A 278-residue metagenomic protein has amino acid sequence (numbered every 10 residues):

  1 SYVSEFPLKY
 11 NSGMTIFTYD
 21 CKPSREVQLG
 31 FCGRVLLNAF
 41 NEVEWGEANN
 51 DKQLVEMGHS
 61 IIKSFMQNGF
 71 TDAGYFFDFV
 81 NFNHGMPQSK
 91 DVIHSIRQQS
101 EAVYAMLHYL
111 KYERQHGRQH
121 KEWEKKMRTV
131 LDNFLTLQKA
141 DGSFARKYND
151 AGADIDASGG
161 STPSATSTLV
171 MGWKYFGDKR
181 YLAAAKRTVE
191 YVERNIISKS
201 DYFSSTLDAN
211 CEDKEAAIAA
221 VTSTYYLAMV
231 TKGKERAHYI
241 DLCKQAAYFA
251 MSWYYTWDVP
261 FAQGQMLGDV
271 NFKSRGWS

Functional and structural regions predicted by a protein language model:
S1-G30, E56, S60, S64-F82 (+2 more regions): Low-complexity, Ser/Thr/Pro/Gly-enriched N-terminal "stalk/linker" regions
S1-V3, N49-N68, Q115-L137, G177-R194 (+1 more regions): Extended, well-ordered alpha-helical scaffold segments
Y2-F6, E190-Y202, T206-D208, V230-S278: Non-catalytic carbohydrate-binding regions of carbohydrate-active enzymes
F17-V35, G85-E101, A145-S164, D201-T222 (+2 more regions): Solvent-exposed loop and edge beta-strand segments that line ligand/cofactor-binding and catalytic clefts
L36-K52, E101-Q119, S164-K179, A219-E235 (+1 more regions): Well-ordered alpha-helical scaffold segments within catalytic/enzyme domains
E44, S64-Q67, H108-Y112, T136 (+7 more regions): Positions within ordered alpha-helical repeat solenoids
G74, Q98, Q138, S161-A165 (+1 more regions): Glycan-processing catalytic domains of CAZymes
V92, M106, E122-R180, N195-I197: Compact recognition or signaling/catalytic modules
